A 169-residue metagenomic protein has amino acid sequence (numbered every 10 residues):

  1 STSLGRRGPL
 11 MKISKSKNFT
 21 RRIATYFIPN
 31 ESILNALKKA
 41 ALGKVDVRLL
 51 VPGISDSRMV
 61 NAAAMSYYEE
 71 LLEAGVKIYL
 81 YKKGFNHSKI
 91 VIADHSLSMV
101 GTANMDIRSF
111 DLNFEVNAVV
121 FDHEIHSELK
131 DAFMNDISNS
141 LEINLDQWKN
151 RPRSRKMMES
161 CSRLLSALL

Functional and structural regions predicted by a protein language model:
S1-L10: Active-site cores of enzymes that catalyze phosphoryl transfer or operate on phosphate-rich substrates
K12-F19: Secondary-structure "cap/kink" motif recognition
F19-T20, Y26-L169: PLD/PLD-like phosphodiesterase catalytic module centered on the HKD motif
